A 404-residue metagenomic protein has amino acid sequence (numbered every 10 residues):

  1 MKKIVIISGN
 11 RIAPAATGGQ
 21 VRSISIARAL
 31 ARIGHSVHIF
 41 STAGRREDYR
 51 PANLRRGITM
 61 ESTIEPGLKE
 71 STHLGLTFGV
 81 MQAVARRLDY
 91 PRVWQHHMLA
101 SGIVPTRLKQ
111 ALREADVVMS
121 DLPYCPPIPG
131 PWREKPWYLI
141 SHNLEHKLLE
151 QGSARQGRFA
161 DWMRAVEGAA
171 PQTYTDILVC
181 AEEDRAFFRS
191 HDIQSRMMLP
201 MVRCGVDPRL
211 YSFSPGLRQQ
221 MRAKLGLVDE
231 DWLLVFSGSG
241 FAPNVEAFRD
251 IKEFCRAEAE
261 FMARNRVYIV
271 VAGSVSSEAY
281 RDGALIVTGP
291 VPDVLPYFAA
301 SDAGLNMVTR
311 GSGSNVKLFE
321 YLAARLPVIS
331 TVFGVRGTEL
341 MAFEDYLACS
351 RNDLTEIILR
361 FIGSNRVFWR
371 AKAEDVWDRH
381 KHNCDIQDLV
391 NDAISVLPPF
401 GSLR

Functional and structural regions predicted by a protein language model:
R28, P105-Q110, E145, G157-C180: Membrane-proximal helix-turn-helix segments that form the acceptor-binding/catalytic region of lipid-linked
I39-T106: A conserved catalytic-core segment of Leloir-type glycosyltransferases
S71-Q95, K135-G168, C204, R209: Acceptor-binding helix/loop patch of EC 2.4 sugar-transfer enzymes, predominantly nucleotide-sugar-dependent
P127-P129, G168-M197: A short, active-site helix/loop in glycosyltransferases that binds the activated sugar's phosphate group
T175, P296-G313, L326: Acidic donor-binding loop of glycosyltransferase active sites
R203-G283, V287, P292: Conserved catalytic-core segment of nucleotide-activated headgroup transferases in glycan assembly
K317-E320, P327-T331: Short hydrophobic beta-strand element within catalytic cores of glycosyltransferases and related nucleotide-activated
R366-L397: A charged, aromatic-enriched C-terminal amphipathic alpha-helix characteristic of glycosyltransferases across folds
